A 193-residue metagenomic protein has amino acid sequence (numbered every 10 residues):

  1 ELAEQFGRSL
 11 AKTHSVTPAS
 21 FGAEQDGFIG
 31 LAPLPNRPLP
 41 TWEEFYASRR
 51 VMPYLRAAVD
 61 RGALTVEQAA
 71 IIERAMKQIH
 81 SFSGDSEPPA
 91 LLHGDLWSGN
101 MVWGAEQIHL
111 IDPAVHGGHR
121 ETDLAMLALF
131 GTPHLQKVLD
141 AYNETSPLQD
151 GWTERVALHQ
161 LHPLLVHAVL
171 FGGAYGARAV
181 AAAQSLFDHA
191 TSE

Functional and structural regions predicted by a protein language model:
E1-E44: ATP-binding pocket architecture of kinase catalytic cores
L2, A157-Q160: An acidic site on a long C-lobe helix of protein kinase domains
A3-F6, Q68, I72, A179: Hydrophobic packing residues in well-ordered alpha-helices of helical domains and bundles
H14-F21, A58, S83, S146 (+2 more regions): A general structural signal marking secondary-structure boundaries and capping sites
I29-H80: Active-site catalytic-loop/activation-segment of kinase and kinase-like phosphoryl-transfer enzymes
W42-A47, R56, P88-L91, S98-A157 (+3 more regions): Active-site Asp-x-Gly
T65-E106: A mid-sequence, solvent-exposed acidic-amphipathic segment
